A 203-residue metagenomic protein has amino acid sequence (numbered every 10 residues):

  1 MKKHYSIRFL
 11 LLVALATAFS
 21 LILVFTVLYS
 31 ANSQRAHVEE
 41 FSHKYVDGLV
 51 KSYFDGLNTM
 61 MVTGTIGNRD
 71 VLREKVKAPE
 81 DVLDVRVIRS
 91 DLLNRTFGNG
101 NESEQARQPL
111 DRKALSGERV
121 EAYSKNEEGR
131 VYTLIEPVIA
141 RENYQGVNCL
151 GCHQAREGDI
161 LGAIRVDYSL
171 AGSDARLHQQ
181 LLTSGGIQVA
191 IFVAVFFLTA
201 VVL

Functional and structural regions predicted by a protein language model:
K2-I7, L11, N32-H37, G172-R176 (+2 more regions): Membrane-helix interfacial "entry" motifs
K3-N32, V189-F197: Extreme N-terminal signal-anchor transmembrane helix of membrane signaling/transducer proteins, especially in bacteria
S20-L21, A36-E40, R112-E118: Short acidic/polar alpha-helix capping motifs at helix-coil junctions
Y29-D55: Juxtamembrane membrane-water interface segments immediately C-terminal to a transmembrane helix
V46-L49, Y53-A106: Extracytoplasmic/periplasmic helical hairpin of the input-sensing domain located between the first two N-terminal
S103-L182: Extracytoplasmic
R176-L203: Cytoplasm-proximal transmembrane signaling helix
